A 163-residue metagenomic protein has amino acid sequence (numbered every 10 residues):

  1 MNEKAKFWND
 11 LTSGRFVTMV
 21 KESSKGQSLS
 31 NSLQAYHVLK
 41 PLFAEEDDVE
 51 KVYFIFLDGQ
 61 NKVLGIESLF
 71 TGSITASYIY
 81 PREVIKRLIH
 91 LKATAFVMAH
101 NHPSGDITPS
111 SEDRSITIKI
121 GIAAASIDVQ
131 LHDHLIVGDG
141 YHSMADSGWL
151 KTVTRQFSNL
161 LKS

Functional and structural regions predicted by a protein language model:
M1-T18, D58-Q60, I74-S163: Active-site-proximal loop/helix of nucleotide/amide-processing enzymes and allied scaffolds
N2, K6-K40: Flexible, polar/low-complexity N-terminal or interdomain linker segments that lie immediately upstream of folded
S24-R87: Glycine-rich, small/polar surface segments that engage phosphate groups of diverse ligands
